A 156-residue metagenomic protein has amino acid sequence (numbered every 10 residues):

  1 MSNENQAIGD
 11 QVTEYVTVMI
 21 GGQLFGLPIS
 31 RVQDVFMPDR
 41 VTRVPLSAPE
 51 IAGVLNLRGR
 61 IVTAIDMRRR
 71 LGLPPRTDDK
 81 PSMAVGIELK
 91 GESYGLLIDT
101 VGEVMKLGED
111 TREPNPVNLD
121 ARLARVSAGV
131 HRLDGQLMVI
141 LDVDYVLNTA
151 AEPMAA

Functional and structural regions predicted by a protein language model:
M1-A156: An acidic, low-aromatic, low-complexity terminal/linker signal
